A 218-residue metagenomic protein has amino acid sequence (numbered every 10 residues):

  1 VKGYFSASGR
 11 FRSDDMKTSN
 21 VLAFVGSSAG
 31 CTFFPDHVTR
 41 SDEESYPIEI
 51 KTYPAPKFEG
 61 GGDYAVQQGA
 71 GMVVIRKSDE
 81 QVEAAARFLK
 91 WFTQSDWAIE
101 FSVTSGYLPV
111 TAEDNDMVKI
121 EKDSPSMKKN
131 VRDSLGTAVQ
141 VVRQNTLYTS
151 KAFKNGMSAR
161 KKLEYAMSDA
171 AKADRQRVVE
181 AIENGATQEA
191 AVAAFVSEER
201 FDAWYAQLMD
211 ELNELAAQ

Functional and structural regions predicted by a protein language model:
V1-G3, N20, S28, P35-V38 (+4 more regions): Sec/Tat-exported extracytoplasmic proteins
V1-R87: Extracytoplasmic/periplasmic substrate-binding proteins
R12, G30, Q81-A85, W97 (+4 more regions): Stable alpha-helical elements in mature extracytoplasmic
A65-Q68, L89, I99-F101, K128: Glycine-enriched catalytic-core subsegment of oxygenase/oxidase enzymes
R76-K77, K119, S150-K154: Short, contiguous acidic/charged loop-to-helix segments that flank catalytic cores in large enzymes
W91-M117: Periplasmic-binding protein-like
E113-Y148: An extracytoplasmic/periplasmic, membrane-proximal ligand-sensing/linker region
V139-Q218: Conserved C-terminal helix/tail region of periplasmic/extracytoplasmic solute-binding proteins
